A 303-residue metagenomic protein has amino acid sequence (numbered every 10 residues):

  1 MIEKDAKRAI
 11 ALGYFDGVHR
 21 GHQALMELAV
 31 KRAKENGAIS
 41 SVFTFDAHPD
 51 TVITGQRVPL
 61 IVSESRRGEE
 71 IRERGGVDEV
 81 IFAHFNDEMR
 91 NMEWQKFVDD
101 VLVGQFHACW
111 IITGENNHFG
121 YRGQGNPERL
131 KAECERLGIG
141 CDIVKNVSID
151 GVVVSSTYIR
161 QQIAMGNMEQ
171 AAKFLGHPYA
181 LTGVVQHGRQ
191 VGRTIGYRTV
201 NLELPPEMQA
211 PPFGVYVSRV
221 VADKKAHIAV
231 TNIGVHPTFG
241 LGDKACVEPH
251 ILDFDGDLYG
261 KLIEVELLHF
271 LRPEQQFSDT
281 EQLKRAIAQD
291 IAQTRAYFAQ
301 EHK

Functional and structural regions predicted by a protein language model:
I2-S63: N-terminal catalytic cores of NTP/NDP-binding nucleotidyl/phosphoryl-transfer enzymes
H19, I71, I111, A171 (+2 more regions): Residue-level signal for inorganic ion chemistry
V42, F82, I143-V144: A structural preference for short, hydrophobic beta-strand core positions in alpha/beta folds
T51-L137: N-terminal Rossmann-like or analogous alpha/beta NTP/dinucleotide-binding catalytic cores that position adenine
C134-V235: Glycine-rich, Lys/Arg-enriched anion-binding loops that position phosphate/diphosphate groups for phosphoryl
G188-K303: Phosphate/ribose-recognition catalytic cores of enzymes acting on nucleotide-derived substrates
